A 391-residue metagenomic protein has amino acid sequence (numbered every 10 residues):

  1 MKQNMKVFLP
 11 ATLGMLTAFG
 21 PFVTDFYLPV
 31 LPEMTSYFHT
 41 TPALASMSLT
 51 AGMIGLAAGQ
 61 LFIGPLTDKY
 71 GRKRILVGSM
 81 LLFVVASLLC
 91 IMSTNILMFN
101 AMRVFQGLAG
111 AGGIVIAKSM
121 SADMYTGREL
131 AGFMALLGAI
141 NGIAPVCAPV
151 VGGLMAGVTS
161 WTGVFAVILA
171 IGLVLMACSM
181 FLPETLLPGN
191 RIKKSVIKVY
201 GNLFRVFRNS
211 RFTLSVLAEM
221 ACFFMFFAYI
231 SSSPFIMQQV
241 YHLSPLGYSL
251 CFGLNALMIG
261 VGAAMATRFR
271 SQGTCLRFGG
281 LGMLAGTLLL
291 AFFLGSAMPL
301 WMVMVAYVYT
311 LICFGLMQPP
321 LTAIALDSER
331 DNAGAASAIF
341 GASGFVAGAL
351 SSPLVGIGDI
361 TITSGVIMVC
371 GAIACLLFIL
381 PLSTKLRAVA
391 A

Functional and structural regions predicted by a protein language model:
M1-Q3, E184-S215: Juxtamembrane intracellular "pre-TM" segments in multi-pass secondary transporters
H39, G71, M92-M98, A109 (+1 more regions): Helix-breaking motifs and short loop linkers at transmembrane-helix boundaries and internal kinks in secondary membrane
A58-L97: Conserved MFS/SLC helix-loop-helix module at the cytosolic interface between two early adjacent transmembrane helices
L82-L89, L97-F105, W301-Y307: Paired small-residue
M98, G127, A135-F181, L187: Helix-loop-helix hairpin linking two adjacent transmembrane segments in secondary transporters
M102-I143: Cytoplasmic helix-loop-helix junction between adjacent transmembrane helices in 12-TM secondary transporters
L276-Q318: C-terminal transmembrane helical hairpin of 12-TM major facilitator-type secondary transporters
T322-I360, I367-M368: A late C-terminal transmembrane helix in Major Facilitator Superfamily
